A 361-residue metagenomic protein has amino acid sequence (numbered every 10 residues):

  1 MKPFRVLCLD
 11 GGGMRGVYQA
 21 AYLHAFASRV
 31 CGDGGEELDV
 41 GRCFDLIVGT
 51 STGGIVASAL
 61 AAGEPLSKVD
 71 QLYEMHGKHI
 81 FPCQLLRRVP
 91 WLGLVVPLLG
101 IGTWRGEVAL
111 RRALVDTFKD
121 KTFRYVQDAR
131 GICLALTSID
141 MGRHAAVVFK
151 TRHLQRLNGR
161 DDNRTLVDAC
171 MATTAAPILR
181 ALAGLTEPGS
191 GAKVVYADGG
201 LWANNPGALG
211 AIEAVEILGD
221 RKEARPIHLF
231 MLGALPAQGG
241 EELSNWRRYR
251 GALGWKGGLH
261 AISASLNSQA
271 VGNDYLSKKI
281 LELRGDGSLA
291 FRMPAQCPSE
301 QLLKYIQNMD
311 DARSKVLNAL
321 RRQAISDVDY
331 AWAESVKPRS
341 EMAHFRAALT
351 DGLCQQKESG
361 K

Functional and structural regions predicted by a protein language model:
M1-K361: Conserved catalytic cores and adjacent C-terminal regulatory segments of lipid-metabolizing esterases/lipases
